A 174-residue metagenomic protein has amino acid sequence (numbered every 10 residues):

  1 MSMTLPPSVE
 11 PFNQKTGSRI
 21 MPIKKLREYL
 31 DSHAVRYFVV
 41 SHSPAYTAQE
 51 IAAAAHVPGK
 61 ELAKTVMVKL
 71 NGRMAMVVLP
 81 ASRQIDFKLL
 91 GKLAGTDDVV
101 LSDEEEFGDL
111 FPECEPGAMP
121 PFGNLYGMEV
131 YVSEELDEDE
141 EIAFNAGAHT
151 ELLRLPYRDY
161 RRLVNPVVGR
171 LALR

Functional and structural regions predicted by a protein language model:
S2-R174: Extended, low-hydrophobicity, polar/charged segments
